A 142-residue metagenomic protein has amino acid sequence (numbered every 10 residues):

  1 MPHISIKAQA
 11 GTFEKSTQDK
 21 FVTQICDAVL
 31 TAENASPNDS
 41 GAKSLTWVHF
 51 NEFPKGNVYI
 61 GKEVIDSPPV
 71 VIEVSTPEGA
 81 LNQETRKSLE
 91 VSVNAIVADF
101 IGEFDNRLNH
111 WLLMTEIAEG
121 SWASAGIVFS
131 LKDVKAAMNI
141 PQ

Functional and structural regions predicted by a protein language model:
P2-Q142: A domain-level signal for the structural core that forms small-molecule/cofactor-binding pockets and catalytic centers
